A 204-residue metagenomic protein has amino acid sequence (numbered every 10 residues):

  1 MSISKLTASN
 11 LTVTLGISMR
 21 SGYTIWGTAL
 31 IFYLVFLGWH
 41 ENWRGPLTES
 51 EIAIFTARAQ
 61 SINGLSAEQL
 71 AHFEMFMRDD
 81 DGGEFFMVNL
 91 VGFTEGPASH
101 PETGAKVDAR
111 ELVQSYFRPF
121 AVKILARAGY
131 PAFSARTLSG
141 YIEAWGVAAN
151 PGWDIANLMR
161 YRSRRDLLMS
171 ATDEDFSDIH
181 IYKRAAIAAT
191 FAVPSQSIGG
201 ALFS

Functional and structural regions predicted by a protein language model:
S2, I187, G199-F203: Soluble, non-transmembrane catalytic domains of enzymes that act on hydrophobic metabolites at membranes
L15-W153, Q196-S204: Short S/T/G/P-rich N-terminal loop/turn motif that feeds into the first structured element of a domain
S99, S163-D173: Short amphipathic alpha-helices within nucleic acid-binding modules
I155-R160: Active-site scaffold segments
Y182, I187-A188: Catalytic cores of eukaryotic secretory-pathway lumenal/extracellular enzymes that build and remodel glycoconjugates
F191-P194: Eukaryotic helix-grip
